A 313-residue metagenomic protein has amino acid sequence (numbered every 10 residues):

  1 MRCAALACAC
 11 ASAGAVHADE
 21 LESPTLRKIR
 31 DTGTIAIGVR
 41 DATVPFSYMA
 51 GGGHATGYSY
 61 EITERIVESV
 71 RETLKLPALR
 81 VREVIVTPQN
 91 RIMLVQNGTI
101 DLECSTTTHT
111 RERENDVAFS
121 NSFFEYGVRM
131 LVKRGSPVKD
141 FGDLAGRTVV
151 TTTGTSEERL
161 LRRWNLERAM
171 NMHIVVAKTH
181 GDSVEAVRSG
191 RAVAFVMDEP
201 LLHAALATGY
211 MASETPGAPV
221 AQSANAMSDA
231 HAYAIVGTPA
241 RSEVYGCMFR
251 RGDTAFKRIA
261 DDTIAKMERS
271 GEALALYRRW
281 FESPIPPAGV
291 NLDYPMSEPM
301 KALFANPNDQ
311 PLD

Functional and structural regions predicted by a protein language model:
D19-E103, S270: Extracytoplasmic small-molecule ligand-binding "clamshell" domains of the periplasmic binding protein/Venus flytrap
D19-E20, T32, S156-L166, M170-V175 (+2 more regions): Ligand-binding clefts/hinges and TM-proximal coupling segments of bilobed small-molecule sensing domains
I35-A36, A78-R82, Q96-S105, T148 (+2 more regions): Alpha-to-beta junction loops
A36-P45, A55-E72, T108, Y126-V184 (+1 more regions): Bilobed "Venus flytrap"/periplasmic-binding protein-like clamshell domains and structurally analogous long
M49-G51, R111-Y126, L166-A169, A186 (+3 more regions): Ligand-binding "clamshell"
E64, E68, L76-D143, S213-A226 (+3 more regions): Acidic, polar ligand-binding/catalytic clefts
I66, V95-Q96, L144, V187-R188 (+2 more regions): Hydrophobic residues within well-ordered alpha-helices
V128-D140, G237-T263: A bilobed periplasmic-binding-protein/Venus flytrap-type ligand-binding module shared by bacterial periplasmic
